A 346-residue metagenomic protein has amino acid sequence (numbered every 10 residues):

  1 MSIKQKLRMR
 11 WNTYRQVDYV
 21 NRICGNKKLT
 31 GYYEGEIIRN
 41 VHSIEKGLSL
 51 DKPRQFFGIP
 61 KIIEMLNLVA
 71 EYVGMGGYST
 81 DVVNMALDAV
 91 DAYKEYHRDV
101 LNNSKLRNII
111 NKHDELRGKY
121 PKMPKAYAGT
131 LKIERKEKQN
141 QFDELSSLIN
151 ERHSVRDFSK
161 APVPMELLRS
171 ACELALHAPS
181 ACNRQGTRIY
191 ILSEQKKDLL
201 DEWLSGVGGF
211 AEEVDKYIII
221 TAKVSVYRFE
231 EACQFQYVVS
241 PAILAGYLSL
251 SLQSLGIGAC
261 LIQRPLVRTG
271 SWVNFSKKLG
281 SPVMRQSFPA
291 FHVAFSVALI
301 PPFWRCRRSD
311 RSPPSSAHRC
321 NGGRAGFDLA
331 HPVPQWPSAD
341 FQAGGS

Functional and structural regions predicted by a protein language model:
M1-S346: Acidic, surface-exposed loops and disordered segments
